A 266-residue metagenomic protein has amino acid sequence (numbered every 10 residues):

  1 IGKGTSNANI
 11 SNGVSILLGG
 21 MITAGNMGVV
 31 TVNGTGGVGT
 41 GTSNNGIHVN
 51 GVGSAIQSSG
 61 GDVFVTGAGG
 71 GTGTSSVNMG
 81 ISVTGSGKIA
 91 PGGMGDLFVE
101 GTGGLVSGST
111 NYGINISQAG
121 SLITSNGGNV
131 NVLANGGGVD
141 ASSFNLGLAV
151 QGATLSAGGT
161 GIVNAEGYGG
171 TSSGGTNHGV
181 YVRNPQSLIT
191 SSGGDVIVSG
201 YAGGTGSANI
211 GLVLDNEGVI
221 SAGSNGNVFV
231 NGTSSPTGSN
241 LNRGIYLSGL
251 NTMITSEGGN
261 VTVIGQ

Functional and structural regions predicted by a protein language model:
I1-N44, H48-Q266: Surface-exposed loop/turn motifs in large extracellular/passenger domains
